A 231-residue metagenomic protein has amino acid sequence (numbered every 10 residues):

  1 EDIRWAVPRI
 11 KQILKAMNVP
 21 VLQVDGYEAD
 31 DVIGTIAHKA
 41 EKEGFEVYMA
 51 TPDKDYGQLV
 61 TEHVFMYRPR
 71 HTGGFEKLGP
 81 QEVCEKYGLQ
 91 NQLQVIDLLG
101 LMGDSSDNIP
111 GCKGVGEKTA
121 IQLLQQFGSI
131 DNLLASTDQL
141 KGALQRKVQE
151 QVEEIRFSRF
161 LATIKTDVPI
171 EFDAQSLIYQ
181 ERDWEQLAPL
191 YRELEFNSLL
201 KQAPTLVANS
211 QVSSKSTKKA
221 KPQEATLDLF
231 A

Functional and structural regions predicted by a protein language model:
E1-E171: Extended two-metal-dependent nuclease catalytic cores across DNA- and RNA-processing enzymes
E150, F160-A231: Low-complexity, acidic/Ser/Thr- and charged residue-rich accessory regions of DNA metabolism proteins
